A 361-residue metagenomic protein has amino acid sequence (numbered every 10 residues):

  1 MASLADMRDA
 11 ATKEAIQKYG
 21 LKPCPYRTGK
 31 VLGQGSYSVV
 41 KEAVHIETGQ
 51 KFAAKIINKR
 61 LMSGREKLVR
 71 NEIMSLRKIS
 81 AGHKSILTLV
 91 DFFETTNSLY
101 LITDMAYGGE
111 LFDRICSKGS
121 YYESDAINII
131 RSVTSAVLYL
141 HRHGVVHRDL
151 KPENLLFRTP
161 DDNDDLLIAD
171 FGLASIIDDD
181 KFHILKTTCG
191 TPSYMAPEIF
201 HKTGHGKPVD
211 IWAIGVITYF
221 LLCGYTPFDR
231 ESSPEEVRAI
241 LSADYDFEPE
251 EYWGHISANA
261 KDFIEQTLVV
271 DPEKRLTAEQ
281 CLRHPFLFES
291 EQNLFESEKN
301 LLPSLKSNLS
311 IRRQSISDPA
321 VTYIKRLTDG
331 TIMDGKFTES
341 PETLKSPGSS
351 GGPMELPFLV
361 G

Functional and structural regions predicted by a protein language model:
G29-S36, V40: Protein kinase glycine-rich loop
V39-K59: Glycine-rich ATP phosphate-binding loop
I56-S80: Conserved N-lobe beta3->alphaC-helix segment of eukaryotic protein kinase catalytic domains
L87, T96-D104, F112-D113: A conserved loop-to-beta-strand element in the N-lobe of protein kinase catalytic cores that borders the ATP-binding
D91-F92: A short, aromatic-enriched beta-strand patch in the conserved N-lobe beta-sheet of the protein kinase catalytic domain
I129-I130: Activation segment signature within eukaryotic-like protein kinase domains
